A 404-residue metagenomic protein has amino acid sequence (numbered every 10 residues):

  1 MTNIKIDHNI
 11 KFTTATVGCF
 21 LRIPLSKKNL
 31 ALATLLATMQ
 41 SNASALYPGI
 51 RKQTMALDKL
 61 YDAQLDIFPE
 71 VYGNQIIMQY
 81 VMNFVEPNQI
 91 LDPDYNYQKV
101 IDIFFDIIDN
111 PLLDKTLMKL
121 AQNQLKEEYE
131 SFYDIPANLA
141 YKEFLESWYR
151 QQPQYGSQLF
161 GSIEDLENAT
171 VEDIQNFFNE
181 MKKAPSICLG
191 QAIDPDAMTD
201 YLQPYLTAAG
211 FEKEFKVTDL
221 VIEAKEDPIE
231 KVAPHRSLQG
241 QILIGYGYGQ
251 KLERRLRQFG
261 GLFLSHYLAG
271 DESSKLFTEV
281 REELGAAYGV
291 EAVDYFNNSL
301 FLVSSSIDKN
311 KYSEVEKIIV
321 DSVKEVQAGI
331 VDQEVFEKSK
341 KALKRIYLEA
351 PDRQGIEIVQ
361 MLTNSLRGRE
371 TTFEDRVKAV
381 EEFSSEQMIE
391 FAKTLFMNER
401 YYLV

Functional and structural regions predicted by a protein language model:
M1-I4: Extreme N-terminal starter segment of soluble prokaryotic enzymes
I6-A33, A37, E212-S274: His/Glu-based metal-binding/catalytic segments typifying zinc-dependent metallopeptidases
R22-L25, S41, F84-I90, Y248-L252 (+1 more regions): A generic structural motif
R22-N29, Y47, P69-G73: Cytochrome P450
S41-Y47: Catalytic Zn2+-binding segment of zinc metalloproteases
M55-F215, E283-V404: Charge-rich, well-structured scaffold segments of protease-associated domains
